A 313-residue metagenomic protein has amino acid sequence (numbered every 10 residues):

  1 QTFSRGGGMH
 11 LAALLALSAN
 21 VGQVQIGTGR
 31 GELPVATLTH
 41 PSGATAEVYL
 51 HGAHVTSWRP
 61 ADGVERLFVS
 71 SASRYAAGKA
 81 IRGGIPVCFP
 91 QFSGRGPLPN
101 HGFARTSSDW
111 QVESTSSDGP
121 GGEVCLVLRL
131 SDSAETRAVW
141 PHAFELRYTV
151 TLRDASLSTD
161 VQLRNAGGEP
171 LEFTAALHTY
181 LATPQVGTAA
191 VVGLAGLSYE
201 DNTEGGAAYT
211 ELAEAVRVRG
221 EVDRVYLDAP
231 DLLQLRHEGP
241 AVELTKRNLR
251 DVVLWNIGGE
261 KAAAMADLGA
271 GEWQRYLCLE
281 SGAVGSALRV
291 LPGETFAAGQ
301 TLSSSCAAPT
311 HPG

Functional and structural regions predicted by a protein language model:
Q1-G8: Short, Lys/Arg-enriched N-terminal segments with co-localized hydrophobic residues within the first ~10-30 amino acids
L11-A44, H51, A61, S131-T136 (+2 more regions): Beta-strand-rich recognition/accessory modules
Q25, R30, P99-D154: Extended, loop-rich substrate-binding clefts of extracytoplasmic carbohydrate-active enzymes
P41-N100: Acidic-aromatic substrate-binding/catalytic surfaces of carbohydrate-active enzymes
Y49, S57-R59, E169-A175, P312: Short, hydrophobic/aromatic beta-strand segments
G78-R105, V192-D201, G205, A213-E214 (+1 more regions): Beta-strand/loop-rich accessory regions of lumenal/periplasmic or secreted enzymes, predominantly carbohydrate-active
V161-G167, S304: Asparagine-centered strand-capping/turn motif at beta-strand->loop junctions
P170-E172, A176-V253: Active-site/ligand-binding surface loops and adjacent short beta/alpha elements that line catalytic pockets across
